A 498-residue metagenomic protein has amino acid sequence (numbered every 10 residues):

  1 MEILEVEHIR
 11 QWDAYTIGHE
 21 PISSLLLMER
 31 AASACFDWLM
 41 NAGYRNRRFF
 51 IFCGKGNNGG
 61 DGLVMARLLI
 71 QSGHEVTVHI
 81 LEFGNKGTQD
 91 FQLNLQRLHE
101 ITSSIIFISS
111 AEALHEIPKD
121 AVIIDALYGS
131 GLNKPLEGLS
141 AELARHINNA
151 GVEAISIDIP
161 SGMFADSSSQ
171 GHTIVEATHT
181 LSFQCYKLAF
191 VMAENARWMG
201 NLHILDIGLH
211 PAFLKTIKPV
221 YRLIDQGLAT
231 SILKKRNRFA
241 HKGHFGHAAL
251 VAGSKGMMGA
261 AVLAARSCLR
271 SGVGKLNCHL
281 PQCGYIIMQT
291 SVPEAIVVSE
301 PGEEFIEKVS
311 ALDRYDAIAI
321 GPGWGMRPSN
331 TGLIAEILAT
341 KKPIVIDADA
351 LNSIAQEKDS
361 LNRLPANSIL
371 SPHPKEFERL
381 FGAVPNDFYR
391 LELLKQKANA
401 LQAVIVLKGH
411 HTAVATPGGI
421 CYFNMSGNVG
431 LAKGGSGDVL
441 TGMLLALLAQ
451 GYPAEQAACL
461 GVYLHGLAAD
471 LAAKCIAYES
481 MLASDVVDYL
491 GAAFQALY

Functional and structural regions predicted by a protein language model:
M1-E82, T88, F190-P343, N352-I369 (+2 more regions): Small-residue (G/A/S/T)-rich helix-start motifs and N-terminal tracts that mark the onset
F36-L127, P135-I157, L333, Q396: Nucleotide and nucleotide-moiety/phosphate-recognizing core
D90, P135-E137, S168-S169, F381-P385: Short, solvent-exposed loop/turn segments at secondary-structure boundaries
A111-A113, I159-A165, L188, E303-F305 (+1 more regions): Short acidic loop-to-helix transition motifs that present clustered carboxylates
I117, F164, F388-E392: Generic hydrophobic, helix-prone segments enriched in Leu/Val/Ile
P118-D120, E176, D313-R314, A400: Alpha-helix C-terminal capping/helix-to-coil transition sites in glycosyltransferase folds
D120-V122, L127-P219: Internal gly/pro-rich beta-alpha loop/helix module that stabilizes soluble enzyme cofactors or their anionic handles
